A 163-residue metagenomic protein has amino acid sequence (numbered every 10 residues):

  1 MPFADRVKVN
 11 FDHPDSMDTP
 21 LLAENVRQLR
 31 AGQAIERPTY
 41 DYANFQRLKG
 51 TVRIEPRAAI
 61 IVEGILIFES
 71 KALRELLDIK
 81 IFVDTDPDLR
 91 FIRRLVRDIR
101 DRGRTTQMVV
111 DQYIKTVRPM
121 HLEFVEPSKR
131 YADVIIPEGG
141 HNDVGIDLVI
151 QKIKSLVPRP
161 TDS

Functional and structural regions predicted by a protein language model:
M1-N44, A59: Conserved nucleotide-sensing/catalytic segment adjacent to the nucleotide-binding pocket in NTP-handling enzymes
L22, R90-R93, D147: Short, charged, surface-exposed secondary-structure boundary motifs
Q28, A34-I35, P56, T106-Q112: Short, basic, glycine/proline-bearing loop/turn elements
G32-R37, T85-R90, Q107, H141: Conserved Switch II/interswitch segment of TRAFAC-class P-loop GTPases
T39-L48, I60-I65, K115-P119: Short gly/ser/thr-rich secondary-structure transition/capping motifs
L48-R102, V157: ATP-dependent NMP and nucleoside kinases share a basic, alpha-helical "lid"
E55-P56, V96-I99, R118-S163: NTP-dependent small-molecule kinase module
A72, F82-V83, D88, R104-I114 (+2 more regions): Anionic, Ser/Thr-rich low-complexity intrinsically disordered regions
